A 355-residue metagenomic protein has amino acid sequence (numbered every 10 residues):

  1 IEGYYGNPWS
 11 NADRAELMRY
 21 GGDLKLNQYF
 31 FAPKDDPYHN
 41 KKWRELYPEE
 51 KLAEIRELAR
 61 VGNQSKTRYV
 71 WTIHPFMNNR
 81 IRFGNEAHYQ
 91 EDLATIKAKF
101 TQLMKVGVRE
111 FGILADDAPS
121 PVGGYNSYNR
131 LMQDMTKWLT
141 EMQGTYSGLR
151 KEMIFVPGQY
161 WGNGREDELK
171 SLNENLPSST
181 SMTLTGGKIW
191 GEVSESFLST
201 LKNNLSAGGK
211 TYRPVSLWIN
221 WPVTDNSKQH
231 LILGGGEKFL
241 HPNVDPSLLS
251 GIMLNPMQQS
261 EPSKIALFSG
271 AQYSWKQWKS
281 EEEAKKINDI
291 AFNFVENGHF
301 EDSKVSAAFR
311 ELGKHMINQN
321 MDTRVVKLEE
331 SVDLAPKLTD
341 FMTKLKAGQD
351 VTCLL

Functional and structural regions predicted by a protein language model:
I1-K99, K105-R109: Feature activates predominantly on carbohydrate-active enzymes
G3-Y4, K41, E45, A118-K285: Catalytic-core regions of glycoside hydrolase
L24-Y29, S65-R68, G107-E110, S147-E152 (+2 more regions): Loop/turn elements at helix/coil->beta-strand transitions in domains of secreted/extracellular proteins
Y69-F76, Q229-I232, S260-K264, N293-A307: Noncatalytic linker/hinge segments flanking ATPase motor cores
W275-L355: C-terminal functional modules
